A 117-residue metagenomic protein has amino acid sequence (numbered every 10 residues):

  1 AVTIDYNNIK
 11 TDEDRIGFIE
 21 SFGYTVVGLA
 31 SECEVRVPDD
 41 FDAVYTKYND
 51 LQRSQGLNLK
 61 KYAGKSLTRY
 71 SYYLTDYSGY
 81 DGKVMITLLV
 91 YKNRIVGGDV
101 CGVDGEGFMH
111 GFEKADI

Functional and structural regions predicted by a protein language model:
A1-L29: N-terminal, intrinsically disordered, polar/charged segments of Gram-positive cell-envelope systems that serve as
V2-I4, V26-V27, V35-V37, V44 (+4 more regions): Extended aliphatic helical segments
N7-N8, N49, N58, N93: Detector for Asparagine
E13, E20, E32-E34, E106 (+1 more regions): Glutamate identity and glutamate-enriched acidic tracts
S21-D81: Mature extracytoplasmic domains of secretory-pathway proteins
Y62-I117: Extracytoplasmic electrostatic interaction patches
